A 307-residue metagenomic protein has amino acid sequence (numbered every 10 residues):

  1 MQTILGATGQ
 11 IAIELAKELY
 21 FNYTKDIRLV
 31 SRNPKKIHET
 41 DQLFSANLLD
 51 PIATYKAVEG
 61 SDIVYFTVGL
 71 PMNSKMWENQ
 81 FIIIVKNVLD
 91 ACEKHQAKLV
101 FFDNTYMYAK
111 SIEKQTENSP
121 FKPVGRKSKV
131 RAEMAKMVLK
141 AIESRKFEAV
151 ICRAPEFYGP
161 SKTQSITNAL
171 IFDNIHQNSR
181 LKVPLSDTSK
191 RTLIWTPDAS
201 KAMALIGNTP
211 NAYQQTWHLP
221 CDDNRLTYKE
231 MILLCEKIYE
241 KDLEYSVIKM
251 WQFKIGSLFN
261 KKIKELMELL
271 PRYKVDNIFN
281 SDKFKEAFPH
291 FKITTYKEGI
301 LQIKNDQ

Functional and structural regions predicted by a protein language model:
Q2, A202-L266, K292-K304: Mid/C-terminal beta-alpha module of Rossmann-like enzyme folds, strongest in SDR-family dehydrogenases/epimerases
Q2-N22: N-terminal Rossmann NAD(P)H-binding glycine-rich loop of SDR-like oxidoreductase domains
K35-H95: NAD(P)H-binding glycine-rich loop region in Rossmannoid oxidoreductase-like domains and their noncatalytic homologs
E78-I82, E113, V124-K136, S165-A169 (+4 more regions): Short-chain dehydrogenase/reductase
K86-E133: Conserved Rossmann-fold NAD(P)-dependent oxidoreductase catalytic core, especially the SDR/UDP-sugar
N104, K136-S161: Conserved beta-loop-beta element that borders a ligand/cofactor-binding pocket
D173-I194: A conserved pocket-lining segment of Rossmann-fold NAD(P)-dependent short-chain dehydrogenase/reductase
E265-Q307: C-terminal amphipathic/interface module of NAD(P)-dependent oxidoreductases and related NAD-binding regulators
